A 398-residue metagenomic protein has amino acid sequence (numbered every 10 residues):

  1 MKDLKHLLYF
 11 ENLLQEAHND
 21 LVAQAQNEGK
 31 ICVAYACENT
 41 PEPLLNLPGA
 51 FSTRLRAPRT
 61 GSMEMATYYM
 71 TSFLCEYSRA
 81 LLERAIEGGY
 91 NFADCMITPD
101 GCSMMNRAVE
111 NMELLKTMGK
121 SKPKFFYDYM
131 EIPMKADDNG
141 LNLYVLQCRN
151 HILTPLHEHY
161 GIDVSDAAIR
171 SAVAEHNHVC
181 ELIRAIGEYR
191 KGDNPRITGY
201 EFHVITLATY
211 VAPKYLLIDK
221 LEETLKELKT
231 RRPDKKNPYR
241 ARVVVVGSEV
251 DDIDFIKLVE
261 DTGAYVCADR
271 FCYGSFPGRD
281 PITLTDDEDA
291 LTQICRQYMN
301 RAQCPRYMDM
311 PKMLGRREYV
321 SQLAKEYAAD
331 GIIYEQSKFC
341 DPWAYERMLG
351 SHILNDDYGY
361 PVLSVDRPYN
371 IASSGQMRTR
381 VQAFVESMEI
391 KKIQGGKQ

Functional and structural regions predicted by a protein language model:
M1-I31, V145, I152-P281, D309 (+1 more regions): A charged, amphipathic alpha-helical module
K5, N12-V22, Q26, A34-P43 (+2 more regions): Metallocofactor- and cofactor-centric catalytic cores in central/energy metabolism, strongly enriched
N27, E38-N39, P43-R56, G247-K312 (+1 more regions): Redox- and metal-dependent alpha/beta enzyme cores, enriched for Fe-S-associated oxidoreductases and cofactor-handling
G61-M70, D137-G140, S275-T283, S373-Q376: Short, charged, surface-exposed secondary-structure boundary motifs
Y69-E87, M308-S321: Glycine-rich, highly charged phosphate/nucleotide-binding loops
A80-P155: Acidic/His-rich segments in extracytoplasmic proteins that coordinate ligands and/or metal ions
R316-G331, E335-D341, E346-Q398: TerminUS-proximal long segments
